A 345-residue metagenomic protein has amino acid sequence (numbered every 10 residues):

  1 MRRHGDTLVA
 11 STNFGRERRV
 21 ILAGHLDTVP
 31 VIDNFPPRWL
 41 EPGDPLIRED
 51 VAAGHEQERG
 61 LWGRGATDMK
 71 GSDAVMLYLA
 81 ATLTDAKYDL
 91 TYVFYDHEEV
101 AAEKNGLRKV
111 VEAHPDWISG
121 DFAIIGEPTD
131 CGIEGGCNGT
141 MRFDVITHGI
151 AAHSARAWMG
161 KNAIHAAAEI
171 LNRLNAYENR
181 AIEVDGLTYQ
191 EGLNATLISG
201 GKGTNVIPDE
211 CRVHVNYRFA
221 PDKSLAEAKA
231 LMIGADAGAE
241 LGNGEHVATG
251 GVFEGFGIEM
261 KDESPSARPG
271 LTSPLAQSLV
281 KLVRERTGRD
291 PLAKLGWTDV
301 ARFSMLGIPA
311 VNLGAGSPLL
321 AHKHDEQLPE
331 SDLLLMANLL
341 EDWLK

Functional and structural regions predicted by a protein language model:
M1-A66, D85-K87, E245-H246: Acidic/His- and Gly-rich active-site-bordering loop/insert found across diverse amide/peptide-bond hydrolases
H4-D6, G24-L26, D96-H97, G126-T129 (+2 more regions): Fold-independent oxyanion-binding glycine-rich loops and adjacent beta-strand/coil segments at enzyme active sites
G15, P115-S119, L306: Glycine-rich phosphate-binding loop signature in dinucleotide/nucleotide-binding domains
V20-L22, V93, I124, P309-V311: Hydrophobic/aromatic beta-strand patches that form the interior of the parallel beta-sheet core in alpha/beta enzyme
V29, V100-A102, G132, R268 (+1 more regions): Generic structural signal for helix capping and beta-alpha/helix-loop junctions
P45-R59, L79-V93, D116-S119, L174-V184: Phosphate-handling active-site elements
M69-R142: Acidic/histidine-rich catalytic neighborhood of metal-dependent amide-processing enzymes
P128, G135-G136, R142-K345: Metal-dependent amide/peptide-bond hydrolase catalytic core, centered on the "pita-bread" metallohydrolase fold
